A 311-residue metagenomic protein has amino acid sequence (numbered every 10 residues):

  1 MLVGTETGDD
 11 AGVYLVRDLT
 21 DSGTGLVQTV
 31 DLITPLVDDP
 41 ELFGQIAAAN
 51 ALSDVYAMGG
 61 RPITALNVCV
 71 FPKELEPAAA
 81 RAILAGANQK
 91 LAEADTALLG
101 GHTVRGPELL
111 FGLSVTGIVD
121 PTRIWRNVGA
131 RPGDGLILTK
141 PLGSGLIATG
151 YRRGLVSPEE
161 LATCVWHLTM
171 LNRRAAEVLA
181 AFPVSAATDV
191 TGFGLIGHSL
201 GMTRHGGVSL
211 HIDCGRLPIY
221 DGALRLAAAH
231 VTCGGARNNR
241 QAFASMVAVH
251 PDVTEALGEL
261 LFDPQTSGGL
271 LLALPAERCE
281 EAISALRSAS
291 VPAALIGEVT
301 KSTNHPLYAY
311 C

Functional and structural regions predicted by a protein language model:
M1-T5, L168, L260-D263: Short Gly/Pro-enriched turn/cap motifs at secondary-structure boundaries
M1-Y151, V156-A162: Glycine-rich phosphate/pyrophosphate-binding loop regions near the starts of catalytic domains
L2, H102, V128, T139 (+5 more regions): Glycine- and other small-residue-rich loops at beta-strand/loop junctions that grip anionic moieties
G12-V27, T169-A176, R240-P251: Acidic-glycine-rich active-site phosphate/pyrophosphate-binding loop
E41, E160-H167, S185-A186, L257-L260: Short pre-catalytic strand/loop immediately N-terminal to key active-site residues, enriched for Gly-Thr
N50, N67, N172, N238-N239: Asparagine-centered polar/low-complexity signal
K73-A97, V104-F111, A181, A187-C311: Glycine-/charge-enriched secondary-structure boundary and capping motifs
S114-R123, E159-A180, V253: Active-site glycine-rich loop that binds ribose-phosphate moieties when present
